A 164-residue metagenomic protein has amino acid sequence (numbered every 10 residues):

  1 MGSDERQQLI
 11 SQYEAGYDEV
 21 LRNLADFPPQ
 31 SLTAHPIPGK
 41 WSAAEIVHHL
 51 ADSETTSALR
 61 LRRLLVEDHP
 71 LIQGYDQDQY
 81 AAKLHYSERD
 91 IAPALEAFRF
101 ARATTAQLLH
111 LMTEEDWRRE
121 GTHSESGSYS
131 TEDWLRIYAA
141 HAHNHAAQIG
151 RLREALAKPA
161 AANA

Functional and structural regions predicted by a protein language model:
M1-E19, E154, K158: Extreme N-terminal tail/first-helix region
G2-E5, K40-A43, Y80-A94, E125-D133: Acidic/His metal-coordination segments adjacent to aromatic residues that form catalytic metal sites in metalloenzymes
Q12-G16, N23, Q79-R119, Y138: Acidic/histidine-rich alpha-helical segments that form the ligand environment of transition-metal centers
A15-V20, L24-D26, Q30-S31, P38: Long, hydrophobic N-terminal alpha-helical segment
Q30-H35, D90-A94: Short helix-to-loop capping/linker segments positioned immediately adjacent to catalytic or ligand/cofactor-binding
T33-Q77, A106, E114, E120-A164: Short, contiguous alpha-helical
